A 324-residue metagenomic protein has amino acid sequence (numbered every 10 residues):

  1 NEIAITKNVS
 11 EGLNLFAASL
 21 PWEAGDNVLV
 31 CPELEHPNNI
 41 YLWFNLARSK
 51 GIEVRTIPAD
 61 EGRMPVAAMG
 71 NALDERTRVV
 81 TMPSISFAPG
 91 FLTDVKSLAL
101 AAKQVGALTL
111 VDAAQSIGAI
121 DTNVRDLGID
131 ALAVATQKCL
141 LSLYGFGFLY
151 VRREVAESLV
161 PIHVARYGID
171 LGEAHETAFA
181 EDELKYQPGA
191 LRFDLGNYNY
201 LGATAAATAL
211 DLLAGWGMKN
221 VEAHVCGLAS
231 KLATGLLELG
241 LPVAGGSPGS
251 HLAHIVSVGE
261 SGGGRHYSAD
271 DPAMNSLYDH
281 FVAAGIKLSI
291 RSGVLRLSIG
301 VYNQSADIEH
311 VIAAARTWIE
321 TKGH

Functional and structural regions predicted by a protein language model:
N1-H324: Pyridoxal 5′-phosphate
